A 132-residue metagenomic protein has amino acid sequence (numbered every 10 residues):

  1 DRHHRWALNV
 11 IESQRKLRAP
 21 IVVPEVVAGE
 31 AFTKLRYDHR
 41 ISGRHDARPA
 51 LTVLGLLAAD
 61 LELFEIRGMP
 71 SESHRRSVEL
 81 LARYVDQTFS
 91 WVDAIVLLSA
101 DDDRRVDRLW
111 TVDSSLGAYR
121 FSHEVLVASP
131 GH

Functional and structural regions predicted by a protein language model:
D1-V23, Y37-V53: Short, well-structured N-terminal submotif of metal-dependent ribonuclease cores
S13-K16, Y37, A59, R83 (+1 more regions): Secondary-structure boundary motif
V22, R67, L126-A128: General small-molecule cofactor/ligand-binding pocket signal
V22-A28, T111-V112: Short beta-strand segments at enzyme active-site cores
V26, F32-R76: Active-site-proximal, substrate-binding regions of enzyme catalytic domains and RNA-binding/basic surfaces
V27-A28, S73, I95-V96, S115-L116: Alpha-helix capping/helix-boundary segments
F64-W110: Active-site neighborhoods of divalent-metal-dependent phosphate/nucleic-acid chemistry enzymes
L97-H132: Acidic, PIN/NYN-like endoribonuclease modules and their adjacent C-terminal/linker elements
